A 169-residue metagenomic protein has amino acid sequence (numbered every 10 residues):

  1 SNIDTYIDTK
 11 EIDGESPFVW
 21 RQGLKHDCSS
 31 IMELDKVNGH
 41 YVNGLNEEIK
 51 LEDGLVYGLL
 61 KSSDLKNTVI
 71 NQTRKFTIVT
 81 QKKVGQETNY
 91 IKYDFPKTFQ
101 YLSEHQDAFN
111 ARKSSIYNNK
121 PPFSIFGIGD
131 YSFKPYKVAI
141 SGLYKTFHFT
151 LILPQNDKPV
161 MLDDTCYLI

Functional and structural regions predicted by a protein language model:
S1-I169: Polybasic, glycine- and aromatic-enriched phosphate-binding surface used to engage nucleic acids
